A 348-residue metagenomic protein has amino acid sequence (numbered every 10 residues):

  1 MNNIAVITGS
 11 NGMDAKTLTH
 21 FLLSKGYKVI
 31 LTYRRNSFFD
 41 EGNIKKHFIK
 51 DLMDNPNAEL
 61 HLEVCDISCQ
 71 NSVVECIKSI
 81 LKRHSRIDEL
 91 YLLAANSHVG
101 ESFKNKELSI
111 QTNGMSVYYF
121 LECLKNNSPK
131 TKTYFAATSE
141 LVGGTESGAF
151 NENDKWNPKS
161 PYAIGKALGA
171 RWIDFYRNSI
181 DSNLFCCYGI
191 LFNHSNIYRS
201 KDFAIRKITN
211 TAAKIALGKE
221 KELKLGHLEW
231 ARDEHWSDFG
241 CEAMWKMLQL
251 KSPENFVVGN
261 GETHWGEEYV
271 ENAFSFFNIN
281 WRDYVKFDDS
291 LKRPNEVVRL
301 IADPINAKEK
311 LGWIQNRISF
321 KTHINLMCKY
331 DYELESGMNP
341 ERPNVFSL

Functional and structural regions predicted by a protein language model:
M1-H194, Y330-D331, N344-L348: N-terminal Rossmann-like NAD(P)+-binding domain of SDR-like oxidoreductases, especially those catalyzing
S68, K104, T112, S160 (+7 more regions): Residue-level signal for the nucleotide or nucleotide-sugar donor/cofactor binding architecture
R83, N105, C123, N127 (+5 more regions): Generic structural signal for alpha-helix termini and adjacent loop/cap motifs
S147-A149, P161, R171-L248, E262-T263 (+1 more regions): NAD(P)-dependent short-chain dehydrogenase/reductase
C186, K219-L223, M244-V258, D283 (+1 more regions): Core catalytic loop region at the nicotinamide-binding pocket of NAD(P)H-dependent oxidoreductases
L223, H227, E254-F256, H264-E271 (+3 more regions): C-terminal "lid/loop" region of Rossmann-like NAD(P)-dependent oxidoreductases
G240-M244, V258, Y269, A307 (+1 more regions): Non-catalytic, hydrophobic alpha-helical segments
R299-L348: C-terminal amphipathic/interface module of NAD(P)-dependent oxidoreductases and related NAD-binding regulators
